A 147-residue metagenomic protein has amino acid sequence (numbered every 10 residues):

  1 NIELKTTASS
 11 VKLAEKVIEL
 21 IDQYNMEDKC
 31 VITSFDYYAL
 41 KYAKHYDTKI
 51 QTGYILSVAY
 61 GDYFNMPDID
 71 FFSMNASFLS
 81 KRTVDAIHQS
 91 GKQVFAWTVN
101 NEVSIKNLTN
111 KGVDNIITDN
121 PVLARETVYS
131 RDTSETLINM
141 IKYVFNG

Functional and structural regions predicted by a protein language model:
N1-G147: Short loop-to-alpha-helix "cap/lid" segments that border enzyme active sites across diverse enzyme classes
